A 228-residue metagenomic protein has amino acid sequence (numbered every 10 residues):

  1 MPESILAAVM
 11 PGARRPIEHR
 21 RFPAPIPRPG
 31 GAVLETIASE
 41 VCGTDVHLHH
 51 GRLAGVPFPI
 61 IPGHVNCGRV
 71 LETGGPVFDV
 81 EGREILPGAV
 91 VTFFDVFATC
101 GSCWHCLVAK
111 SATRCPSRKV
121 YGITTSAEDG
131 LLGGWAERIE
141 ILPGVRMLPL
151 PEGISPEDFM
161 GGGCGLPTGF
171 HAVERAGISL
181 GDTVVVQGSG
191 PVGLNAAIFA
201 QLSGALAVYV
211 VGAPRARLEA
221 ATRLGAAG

Functional and structural regions predicted by a protein language model:
P2-A8: Short structural boundary motif marking the start of a folded domain
L6, G31-V33, T183: Residues that mark the start of a beta-strand
V9-P16: Extracellular beta-rich ligand/substrate-recognition surface
P23-S39, L53-L107, P151-G153: Glycine-rich beta-strand-centered segment in the early N-terminal region that forms part of a ligand/cofactor-binding
C42, F94-L148: Cysteine-cluster motifs in flexible loop/terminal segments that predominantly coordinate metals
G43-H50: Cytochrome P450 core scaffold surrounding the K-helix E-X-X-R motif and the conserved "meander" helix-loop region
E137, P149-G228: Mid-domain Rossmann-like dinucleotide-binding core that forms the NAD(H)/NADP(H) cofactor-binding site
